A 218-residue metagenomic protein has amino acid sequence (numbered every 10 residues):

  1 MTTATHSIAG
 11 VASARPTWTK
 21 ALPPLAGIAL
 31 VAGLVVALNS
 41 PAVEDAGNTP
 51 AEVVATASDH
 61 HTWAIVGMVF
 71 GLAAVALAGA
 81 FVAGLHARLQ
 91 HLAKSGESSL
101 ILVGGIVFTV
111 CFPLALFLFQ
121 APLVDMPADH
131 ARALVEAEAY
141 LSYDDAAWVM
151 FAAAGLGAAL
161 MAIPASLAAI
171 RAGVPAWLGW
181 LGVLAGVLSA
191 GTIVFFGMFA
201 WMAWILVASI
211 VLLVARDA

Functional and structural regions predicted by a protein language model:
T2-A218: Hydrophobic, aromatic-enriched alpha-helical segments typical of multi-pass transmembrane helices
